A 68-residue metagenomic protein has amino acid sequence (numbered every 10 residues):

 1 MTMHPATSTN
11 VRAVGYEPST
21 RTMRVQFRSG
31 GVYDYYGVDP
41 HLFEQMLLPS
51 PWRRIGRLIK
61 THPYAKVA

Functional and structural regions predicted by a protein language model:
M1-A68: Acidic/histidine-enriched, beta-strand-rich ligand/metal-binding domains
